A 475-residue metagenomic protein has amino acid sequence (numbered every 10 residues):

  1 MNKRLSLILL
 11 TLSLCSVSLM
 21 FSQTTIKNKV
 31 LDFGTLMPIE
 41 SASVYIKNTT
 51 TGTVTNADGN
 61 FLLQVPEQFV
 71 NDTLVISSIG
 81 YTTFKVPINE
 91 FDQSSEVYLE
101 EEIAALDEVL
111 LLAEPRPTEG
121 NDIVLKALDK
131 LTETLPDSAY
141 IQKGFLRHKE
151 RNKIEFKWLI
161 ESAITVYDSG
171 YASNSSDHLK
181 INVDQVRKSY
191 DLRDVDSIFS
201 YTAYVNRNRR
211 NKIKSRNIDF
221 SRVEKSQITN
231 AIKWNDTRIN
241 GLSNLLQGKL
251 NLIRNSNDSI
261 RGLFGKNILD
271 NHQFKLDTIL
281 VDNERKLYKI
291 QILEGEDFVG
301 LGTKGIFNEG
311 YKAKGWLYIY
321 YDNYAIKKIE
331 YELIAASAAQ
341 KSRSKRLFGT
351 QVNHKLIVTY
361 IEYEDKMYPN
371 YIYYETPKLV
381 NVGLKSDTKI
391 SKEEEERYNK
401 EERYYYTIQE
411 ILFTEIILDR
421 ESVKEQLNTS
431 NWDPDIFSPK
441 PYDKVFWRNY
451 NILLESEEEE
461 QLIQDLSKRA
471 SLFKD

Functional and structural regions predicted by a protein language model:
M1-K29, V44, L106-V109, D475: Bacterial Sec-dependent N-terminal signal peptides
S18-T25, V54, E100-I103, P117: Beta-strand-rich domain onsets/edges
I26-I39: Structural motif
A42-I46, G59, L74, L111: Hydrophobic beta-strand segments
I46, V75-V86: A short, solvent-exposed loop/turn motif at the edges and junctions of modular extracellular/periplasmic domains
T50-N60: Short, acidic Ser/Thr/Gly-rich low-complexity loop/linker segments typical of extracellular and cell-surface proteins
L63-V70: Short Pro-Gly-centered beta-turn/loop motif in secreted/extracellular proteins
Y98-N271, N283, Q351-D475: Surface-exposed, low-complexity/disordered segments and acidic/polar micro-motifs at processing/linker regions
